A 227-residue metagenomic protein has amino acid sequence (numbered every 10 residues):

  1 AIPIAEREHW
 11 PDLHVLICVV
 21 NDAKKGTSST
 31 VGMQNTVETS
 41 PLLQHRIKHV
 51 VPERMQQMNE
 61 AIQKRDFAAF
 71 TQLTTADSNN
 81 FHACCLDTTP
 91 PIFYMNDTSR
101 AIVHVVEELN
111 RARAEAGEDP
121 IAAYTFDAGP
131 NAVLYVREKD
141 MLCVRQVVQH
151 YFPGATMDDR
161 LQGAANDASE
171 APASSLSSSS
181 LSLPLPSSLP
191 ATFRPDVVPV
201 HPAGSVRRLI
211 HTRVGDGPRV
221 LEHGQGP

Functional and structural regions predicted by a protein language model:
A1-P3: Conserved beta-strand-centric core segments of catalytic alpha/beta enzyme folds
A5-P227: C-terminal nucleotide
